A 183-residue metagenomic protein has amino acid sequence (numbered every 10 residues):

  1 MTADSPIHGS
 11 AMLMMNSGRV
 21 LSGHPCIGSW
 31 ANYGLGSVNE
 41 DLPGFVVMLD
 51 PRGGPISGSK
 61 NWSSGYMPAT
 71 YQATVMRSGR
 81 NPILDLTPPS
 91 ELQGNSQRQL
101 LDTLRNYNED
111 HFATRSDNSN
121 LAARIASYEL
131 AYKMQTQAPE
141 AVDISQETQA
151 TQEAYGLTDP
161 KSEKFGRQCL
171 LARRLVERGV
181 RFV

Functional and structural regions predicted by a protein language model:
M1-V183: Ligand-binding pockets and gating/stacking loops
